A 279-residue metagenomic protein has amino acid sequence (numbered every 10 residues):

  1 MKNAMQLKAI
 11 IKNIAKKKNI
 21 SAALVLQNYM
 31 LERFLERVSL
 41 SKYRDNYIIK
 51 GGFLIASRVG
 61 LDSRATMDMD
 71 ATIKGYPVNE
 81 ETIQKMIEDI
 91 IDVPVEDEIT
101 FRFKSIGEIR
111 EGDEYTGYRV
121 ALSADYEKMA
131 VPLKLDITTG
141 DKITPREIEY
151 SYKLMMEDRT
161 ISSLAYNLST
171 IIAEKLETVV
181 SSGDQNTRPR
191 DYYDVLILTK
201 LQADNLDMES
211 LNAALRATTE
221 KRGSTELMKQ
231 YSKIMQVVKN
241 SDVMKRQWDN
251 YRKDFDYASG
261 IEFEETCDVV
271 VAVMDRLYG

Functional and structural regions predicted by a protein language model:
M1-Y47, S57-A65, M69-G279: Structured mid-to-C-terminal alpha-helical surface segments
L54: Catalytic metal-binding/acid-base residues of hydrolase active sites
